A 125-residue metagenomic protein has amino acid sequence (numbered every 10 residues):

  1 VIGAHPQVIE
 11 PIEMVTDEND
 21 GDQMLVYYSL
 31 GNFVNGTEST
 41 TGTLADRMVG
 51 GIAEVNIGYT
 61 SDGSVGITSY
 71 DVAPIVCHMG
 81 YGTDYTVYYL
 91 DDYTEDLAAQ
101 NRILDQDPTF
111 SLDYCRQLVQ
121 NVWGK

Functional and structural regions predicted by a protein language model:
V1-G51, Y59: Conserved beta-sheet core of the metallophosphoesterase superfamily
G42-K125: A short C-terminal boundary segment appended to hydrolase-like catalytic domains
